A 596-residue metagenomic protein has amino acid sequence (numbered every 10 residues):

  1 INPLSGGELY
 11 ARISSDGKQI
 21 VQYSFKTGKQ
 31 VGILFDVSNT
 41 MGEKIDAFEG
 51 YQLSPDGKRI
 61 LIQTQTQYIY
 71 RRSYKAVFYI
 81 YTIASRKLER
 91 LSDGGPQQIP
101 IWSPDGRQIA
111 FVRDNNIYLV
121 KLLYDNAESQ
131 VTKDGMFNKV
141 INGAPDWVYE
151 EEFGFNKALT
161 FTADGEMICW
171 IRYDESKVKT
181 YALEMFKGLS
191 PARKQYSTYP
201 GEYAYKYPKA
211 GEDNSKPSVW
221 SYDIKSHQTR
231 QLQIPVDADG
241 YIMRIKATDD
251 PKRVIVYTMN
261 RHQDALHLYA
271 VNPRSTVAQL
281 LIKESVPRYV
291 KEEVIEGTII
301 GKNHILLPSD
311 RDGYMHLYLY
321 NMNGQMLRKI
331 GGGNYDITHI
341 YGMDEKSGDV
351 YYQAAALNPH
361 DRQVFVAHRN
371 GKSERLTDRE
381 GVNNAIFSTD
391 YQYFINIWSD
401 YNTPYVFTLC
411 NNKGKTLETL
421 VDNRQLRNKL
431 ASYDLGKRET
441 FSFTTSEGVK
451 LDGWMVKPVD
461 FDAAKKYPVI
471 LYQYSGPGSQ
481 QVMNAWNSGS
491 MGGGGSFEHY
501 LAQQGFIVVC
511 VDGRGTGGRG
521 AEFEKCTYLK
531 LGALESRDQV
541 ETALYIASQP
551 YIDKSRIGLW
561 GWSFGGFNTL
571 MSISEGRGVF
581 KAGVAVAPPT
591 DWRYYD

Functional and structural regions predicted by a protein language model:
I1-I13, M41-I60, F78, G94-V112 (+13 more regions): Conserved beta-propeller blade repeats
G6, Q22, E166, I171 (+4 more regions): N-terminal targeting or regulatory segments adjacent to alpha/beta-hydrolase or S9 domains
R12-N39: Beta-propeller domains
G17-Q22, Y70-V77, D114, Y118-V120 (+6 more regions): Structural motif
F25-G28, T82-R86, L122-D125, D223-H227 (+4 more regions): Short loop/turn segments that connect beta-strands within beta-propeller blades
G28-K29, Q65-Y70, Y74-V77, A127 (+4 more regions): Predominantly five- to eight-bladed beta-propeller fold
Q30-V37, E89-S92, A127-M136, R230-Q233 (+4 more regions): Beta-propeller fold detector
P251, N384-D596: Serine-hydrolase catalytic core recognition
